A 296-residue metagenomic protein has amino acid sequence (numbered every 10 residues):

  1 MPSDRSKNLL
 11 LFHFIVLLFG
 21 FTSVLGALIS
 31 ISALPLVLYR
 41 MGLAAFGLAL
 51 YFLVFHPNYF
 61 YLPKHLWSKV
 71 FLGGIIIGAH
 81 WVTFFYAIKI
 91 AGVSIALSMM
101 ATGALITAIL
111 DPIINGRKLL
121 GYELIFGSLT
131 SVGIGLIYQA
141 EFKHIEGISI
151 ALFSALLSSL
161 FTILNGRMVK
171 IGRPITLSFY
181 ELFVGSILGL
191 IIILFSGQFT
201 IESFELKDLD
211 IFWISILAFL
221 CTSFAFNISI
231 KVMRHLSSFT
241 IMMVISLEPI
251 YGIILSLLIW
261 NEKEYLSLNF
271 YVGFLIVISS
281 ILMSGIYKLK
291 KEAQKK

Functional and structural regions predicted by a protein language model:
M1-L38, A44, I75, A79 (+4 more regions): Glycine-/small-residue-enriched transmembrane alpha-helix faces in small-molecule transporters and effluxers
K7-F14, P35-Y51, E123-S128, S149-I150 (+3 more regions): Hydrophobic alpha-helical transmembrane segments of multi-pass integral membrane proteins, especially transporters
I31-A79, A104-T107, L157-L164, F179-G197 (+2 more regions): Transmembrane alpha-helices of multi-pass small-molecule transport proteins
M41, D210, S246-K296: C-terminal-most transmembrane helix of multi-pass membrane proteins
L48, A101, L119-Y138, S267-K288: Hydrophobic transmembrane alpha-helices of multi-pass small-molecule transport proteins
F52, T102-I125, I250-Y271: C-terminal transmembrane-helix exit sites in multi-pass transporters
F55-S94, M100, L136, A218-L236: Specific transmembrane alpha-helical segments of multi-pass solute transporters/efflux pumps, especially DMT/EamA
A96-T102, N165-S186, T222-L258: Helix-helix packing/entry segments at the starts of transmembrane helices
